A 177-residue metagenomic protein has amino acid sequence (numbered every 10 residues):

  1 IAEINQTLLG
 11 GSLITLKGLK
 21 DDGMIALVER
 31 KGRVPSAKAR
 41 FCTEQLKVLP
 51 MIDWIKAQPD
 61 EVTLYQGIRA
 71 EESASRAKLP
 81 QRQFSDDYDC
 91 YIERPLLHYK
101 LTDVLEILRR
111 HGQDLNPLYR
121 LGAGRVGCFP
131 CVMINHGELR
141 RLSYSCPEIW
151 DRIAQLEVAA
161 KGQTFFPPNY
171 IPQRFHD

Functional and structural regions predicted by a protein language model:
I1-D177: Nucleotide-activated chemistry modules centered on ATP-dependent adenylation/adenylyltransferase
